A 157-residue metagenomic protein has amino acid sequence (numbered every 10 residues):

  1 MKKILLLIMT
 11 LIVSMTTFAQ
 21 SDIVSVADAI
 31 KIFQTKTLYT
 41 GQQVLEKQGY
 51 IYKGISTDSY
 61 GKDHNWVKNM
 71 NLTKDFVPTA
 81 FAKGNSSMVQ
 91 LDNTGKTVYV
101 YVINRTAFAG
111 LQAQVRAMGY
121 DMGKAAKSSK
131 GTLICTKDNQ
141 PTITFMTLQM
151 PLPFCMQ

Functional and structural regions predicted by a protein language model:
M1-V24: Bacterial Sec-dependent N-terminal signal peptides
Q20-S86: N-terminal leader/targeting segments
S56-G61, N71-L72, L91-G95, K124-K130 (+1 more regions): Short, ordered beta-strand-loop transition motifs
F76-K130: Long, charged/polar, surface-exposed segments that mediate recognition or autoinhibition
G110-Q157: A charged, solvent-exposed segment within the mature domains of Sec-exported extracytoplasmic proteins
